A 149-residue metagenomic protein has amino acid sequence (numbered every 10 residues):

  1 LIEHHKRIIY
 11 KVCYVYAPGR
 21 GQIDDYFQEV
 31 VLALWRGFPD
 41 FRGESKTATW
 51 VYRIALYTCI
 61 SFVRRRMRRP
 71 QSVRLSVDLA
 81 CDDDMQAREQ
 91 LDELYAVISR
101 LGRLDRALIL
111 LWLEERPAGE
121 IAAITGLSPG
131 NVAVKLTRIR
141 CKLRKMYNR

Functional and structural regions predicted by a protein language model:
L1-K11: A short, charge-rich alpha-helical start-of-domain segment used by transcription regulators
I2, R100-E120, R149: Short amphipathic alpha helix immediately N-terminal
I8, E93-A96, R103-A107: Pre-recognition alpha-helix immediately N-terminal to the DNA-recognition helix within helix-turn-helix or winged-helix
Y10-E29, D40, I124, P129 (+1 more regions): Short, charged helix-capping/linker segments at alpha-helix termini
K11, D25-L32, R36, S45-Y57: Structural recognition of an alpha-helix C-terminal capping motif at a helix-to-coil junction
D40-R42, R53-V73, A87: Arg/Lys-rich amphipathic alpha helix in sigma70-family domain 2
L56, I60, G119, T125-R149: DNA-recognition helix of helix-turn-helix
L75-S99: Acidic, proline/glycine-rich intrinsically disordered inter-domain spacer in sigma factors
